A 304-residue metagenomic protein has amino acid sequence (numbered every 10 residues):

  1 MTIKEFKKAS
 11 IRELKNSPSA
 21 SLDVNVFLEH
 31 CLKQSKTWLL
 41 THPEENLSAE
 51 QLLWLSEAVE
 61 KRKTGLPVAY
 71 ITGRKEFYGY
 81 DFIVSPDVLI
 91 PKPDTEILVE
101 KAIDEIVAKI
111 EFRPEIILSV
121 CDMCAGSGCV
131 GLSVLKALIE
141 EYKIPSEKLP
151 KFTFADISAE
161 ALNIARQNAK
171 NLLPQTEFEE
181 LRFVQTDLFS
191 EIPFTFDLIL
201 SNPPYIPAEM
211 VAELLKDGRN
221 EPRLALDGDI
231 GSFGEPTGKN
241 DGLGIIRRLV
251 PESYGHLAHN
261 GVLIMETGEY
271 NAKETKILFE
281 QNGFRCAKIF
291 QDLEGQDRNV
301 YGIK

Functional and structural regions predicted by a protein language model:
M1-L40, E44: Non-catalytic accessory regions of SAM-dependent methyltransferases
L14, L138, A169, L173 (+2 more regions): Conserved hydrophobic residues forming the short capping helix/wall of the S-adenosyl-L-methionine
F27, G65, T95, V130 (+4 more regions): Residue-level signal for inorganic ion chemistry
E29-E105: Conserved AdoMet
A69, I206-E209, Y270: Active-site beta-alpha loop architecture of Rossmann-like, nucleotide-cofactor-dependent enzymes
I83, E235-G302: Conserved Class I SAM-dependent methyltransferase catalytic core
I97-L214: Conserved SAM/SAH cofactor-binding pocket of Class I
K143, P203-I245: Mobile active-site "lid"/loop adjacent to the S-adenosyl-L-methionine
